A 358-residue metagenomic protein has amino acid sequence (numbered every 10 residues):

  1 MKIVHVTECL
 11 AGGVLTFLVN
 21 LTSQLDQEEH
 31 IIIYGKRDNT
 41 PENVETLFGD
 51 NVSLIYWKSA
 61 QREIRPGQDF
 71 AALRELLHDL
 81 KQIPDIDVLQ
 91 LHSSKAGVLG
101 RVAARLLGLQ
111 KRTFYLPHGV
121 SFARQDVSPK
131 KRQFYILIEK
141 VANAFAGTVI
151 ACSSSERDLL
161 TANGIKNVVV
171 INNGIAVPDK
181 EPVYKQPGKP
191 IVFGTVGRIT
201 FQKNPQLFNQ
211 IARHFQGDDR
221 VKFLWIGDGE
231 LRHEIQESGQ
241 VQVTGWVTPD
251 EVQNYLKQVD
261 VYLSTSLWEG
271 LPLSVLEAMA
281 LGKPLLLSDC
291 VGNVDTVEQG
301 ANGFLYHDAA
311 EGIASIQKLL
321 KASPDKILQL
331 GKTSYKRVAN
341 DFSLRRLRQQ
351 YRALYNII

Functional and structural regions predicted by a protein language model:
V4, Q186-K203, N209-R213: Conserved donor-binding/catalytic core segment of Leloir-type glycosyltransferases
H5-Q68, L159-T161, G229-L231: N-terminal strand-loop element at the rim of the active site of nucleotide-sugar-dependent glycosyltransferases
I55-Y56, K140-E181: Donor nucleotide-sugar binding/catalytic pocket of nucleotide-sugar-dependent glycosyltransferases
F70-R74, R112, F122-V141, F145 (+1 more regions): Nucleotide-sugar donor phosphate/pyrophosphate-binding loop at the beta->alpha transition of glycosyltransferases
E234-D250: Nucleotide-activated donor-binding/catalytic signature segment of Leloir-type glycosyltransferases, i.e., the conserved
L267: Aromatic "clamp/platform" in nucleotide-sugar-dependent glycosyltransferases that forms part of the donor/acceptor
P284-L287: Short hydrophobic beta-strand element within catalytic cores of glycosyltransferases and related nucleotide-activated
Q299-G300, F304-A310, K318-P324: Conserved acidic donor-binding segment of nucleotide-sugar-dependent glycosyltransferases
